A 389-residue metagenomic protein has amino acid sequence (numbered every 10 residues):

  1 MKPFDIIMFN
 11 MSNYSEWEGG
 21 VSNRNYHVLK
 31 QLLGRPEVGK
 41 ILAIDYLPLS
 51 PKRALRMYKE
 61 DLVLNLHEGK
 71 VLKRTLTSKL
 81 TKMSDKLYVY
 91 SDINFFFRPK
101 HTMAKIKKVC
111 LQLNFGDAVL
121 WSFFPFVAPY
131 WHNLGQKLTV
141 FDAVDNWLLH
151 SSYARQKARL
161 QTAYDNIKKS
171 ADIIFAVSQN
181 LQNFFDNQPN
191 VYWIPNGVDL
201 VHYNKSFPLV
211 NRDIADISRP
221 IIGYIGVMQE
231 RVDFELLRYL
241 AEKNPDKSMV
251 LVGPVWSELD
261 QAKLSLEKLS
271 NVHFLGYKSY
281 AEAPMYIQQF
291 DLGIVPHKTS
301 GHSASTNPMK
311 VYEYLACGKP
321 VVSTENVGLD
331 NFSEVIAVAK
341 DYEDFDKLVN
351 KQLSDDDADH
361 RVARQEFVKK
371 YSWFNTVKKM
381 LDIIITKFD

Functional and structural regions predicted by a protein language model:
K107-V109, H132, R155-I174: Membrane-proximal helix-turn-helix segments that form the acceptor-binding/catalytic region of lipid-linked
S151-R155, V198-I214, S218, Q261: Acidic anion/phosphate-binding donor-loop and adjacent secondary structure in glycosyltransferase catalytic cores
N180, I194-S206, F290: Carbohydrate-associated surface elements
I214-V232, L237-A241, V252: Conserved donor-binding/catalytic core segment of Leloir-type glycosyltransferases
D260-P284: Nucleotide-activated donor-binding/catalytic signature segment of Leloir-type glycosyltransferases, i.e., the conserved
A281-Y286, G293-L315, S323-E334: Nucleotide-sugar-dependent
D330-K351: Change "using UDP/GDP/dTDP sugars" to "using nucleotide sugars
D357-T386: A charged, aromatic-enriched C-terminal amphipathic alpha-helix characteristic of glycosyltransferases across folds
